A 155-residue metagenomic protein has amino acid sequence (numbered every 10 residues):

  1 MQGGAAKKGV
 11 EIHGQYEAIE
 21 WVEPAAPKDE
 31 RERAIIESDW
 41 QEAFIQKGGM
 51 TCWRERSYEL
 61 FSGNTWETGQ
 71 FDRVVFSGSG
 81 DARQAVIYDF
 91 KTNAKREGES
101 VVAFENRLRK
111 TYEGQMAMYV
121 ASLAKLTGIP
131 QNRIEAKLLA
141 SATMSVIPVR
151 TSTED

Functional and structural regions predicted by a protein language model:
M1-G80, Y112-A121, K125, K137-I147: Nuclease catalytic cores
E55, Y88-D89: Residue-level detector of conserved, well-ordered beta-strand and adjacent loop positions that form binding/recognition
Q84-V86: Structural motif
F90-A94, A140, T153: A short beta-strand motif that forms part of the nucleic acid-binding face of small beta-barrel RNA-binding folds
F90-L108: Short beta-strand-loop-alpha-helix junction that forms the active-site gateway of nucleic-acid-processing nucleases
N132-I134: Short glycine-/polar-rich loops that comprise or flank the Walker A/P-loop and associated switch/sensor motifs
S145-D155: Short, low-complexity, polybasic intrinsically disordered segments
